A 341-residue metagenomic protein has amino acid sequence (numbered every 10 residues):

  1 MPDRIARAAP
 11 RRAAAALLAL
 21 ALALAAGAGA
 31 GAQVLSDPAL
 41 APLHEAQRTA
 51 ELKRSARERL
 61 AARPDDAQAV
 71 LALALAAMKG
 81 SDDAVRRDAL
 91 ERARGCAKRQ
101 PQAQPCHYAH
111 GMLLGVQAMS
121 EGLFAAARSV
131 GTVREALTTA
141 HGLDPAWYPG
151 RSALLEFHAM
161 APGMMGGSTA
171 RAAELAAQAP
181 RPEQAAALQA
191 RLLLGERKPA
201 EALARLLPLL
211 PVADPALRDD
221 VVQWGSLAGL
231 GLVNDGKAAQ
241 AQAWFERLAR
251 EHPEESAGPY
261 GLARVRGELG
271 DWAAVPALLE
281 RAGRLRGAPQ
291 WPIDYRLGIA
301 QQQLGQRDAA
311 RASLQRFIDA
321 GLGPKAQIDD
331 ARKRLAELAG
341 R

Functional and structural regions predicted by a protein language model:
G29-R87, E91, K98, P105 (+1 more regions): N-terminal leader/linker segments that initiate helical-solenoid repeat arrays
A41, L75, M112, V116-M119 (+7 more regions): Residue-level recognition of tetratricopeptide repeat
L52, R86-A89, V133, A172 (+4 more regions): Single-residue signature of alpha-solenoid repeat helices
P64, P101, P145, P180 (+4 more regions): Short coil turns that delineate tetratricopeptide repeat
Q68, P105, M112, P149 (+7 more regions): Start-of-helix register in tetratricopeptide repeats
K79, V116, M160-A161, G195-E196 (+4 more regions): Register position in tetratricopeptide repeats
E156, R218-D235, A243-L248, P253-P289: Alpha-helical adaptor scaffolds
